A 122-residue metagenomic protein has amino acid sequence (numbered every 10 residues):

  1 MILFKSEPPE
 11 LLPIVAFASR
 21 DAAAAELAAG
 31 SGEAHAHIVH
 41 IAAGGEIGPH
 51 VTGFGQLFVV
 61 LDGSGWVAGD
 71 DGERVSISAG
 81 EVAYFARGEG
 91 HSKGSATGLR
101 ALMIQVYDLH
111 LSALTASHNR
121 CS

Functional and structural regions predicted by a protein language model:
M1-E33, A79, H118-S122: A short, N-terminal "cap"/entry segment at the start of jelly-roll beta-barrel domains of the cupin/DSBH fold
R20-D21, H35-T52: Conserved short histidine dyad/triad with adjacent acidic residue
E26-A29, E46-T52, G69, V75 (+1 more regions): Short histidine-centered beta-strand/loop micro-motifs that create catalytic or ligand/metal-coordination sites
H40-A42, V51-V67: Short, conserved beta-strand element in jelly-roll/cupin
E46-I47, A83, R87-S92: Histidine-centered metal-chelating micro-motifs
L57, Y84, G98-L114: A short hydrophobic beta-strand segment most commonly corresponding to one strand of the jelly-roll/cupin
L61-D62, S78-A79, T97: A cytosolic small-molecule/anion-sensing beta-strand core signal
D71-R87: Short acidic-glycine-tyrosine-enriched beta hairpin
